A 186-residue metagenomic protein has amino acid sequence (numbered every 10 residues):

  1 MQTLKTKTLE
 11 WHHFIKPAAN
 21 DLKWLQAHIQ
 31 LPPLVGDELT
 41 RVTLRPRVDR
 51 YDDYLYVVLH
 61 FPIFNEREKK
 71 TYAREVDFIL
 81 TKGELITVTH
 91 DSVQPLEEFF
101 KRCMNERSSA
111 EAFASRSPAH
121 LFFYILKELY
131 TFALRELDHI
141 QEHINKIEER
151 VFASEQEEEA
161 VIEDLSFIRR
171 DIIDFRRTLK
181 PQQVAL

Functional and structural regions predicted by a protein language model:
M1-L186: Peripheral, non-transmembrane regulatory/ligand-interaction domains of membrane transport proteins
